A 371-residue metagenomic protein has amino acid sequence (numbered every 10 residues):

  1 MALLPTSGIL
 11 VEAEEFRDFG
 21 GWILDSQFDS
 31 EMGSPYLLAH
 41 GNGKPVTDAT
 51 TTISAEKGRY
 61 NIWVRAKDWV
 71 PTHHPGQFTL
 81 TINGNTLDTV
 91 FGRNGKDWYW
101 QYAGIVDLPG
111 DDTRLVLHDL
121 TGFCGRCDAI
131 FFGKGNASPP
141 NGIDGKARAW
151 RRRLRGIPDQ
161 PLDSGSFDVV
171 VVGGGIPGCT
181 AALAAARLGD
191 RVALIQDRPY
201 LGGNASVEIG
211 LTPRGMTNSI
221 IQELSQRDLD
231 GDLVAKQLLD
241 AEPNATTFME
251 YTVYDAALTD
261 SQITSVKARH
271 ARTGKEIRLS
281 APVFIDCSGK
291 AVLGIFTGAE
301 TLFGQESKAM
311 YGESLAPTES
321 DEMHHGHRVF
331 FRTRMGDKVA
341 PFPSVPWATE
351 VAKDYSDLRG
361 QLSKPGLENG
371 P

Functional and structural regions predicted by a protein language model:
M1-P161: Extracytoplasmic
K67, G174, D197: Cofactor-binding loop segments of dinucleotide-utilizing enzymes, especially the Rossmann-like FAD- and NAD(P)+-binding
D128, D168, P282: Conserved acidic residues
D163-G175: Beta1/beta-strand and adjacent pyrophosphate-binding region of the FAD-binding site in flavoprotein oxidoreductases
G178: N-terminal Rossmann-fold NAD(P) dinucleotide-binding loop
A182, A186: Gly/Ala-rich phosphate-binding loop of Rossmann-like dinucleotide-binding domains, activating on the conserved
R187-A205: Glycine-rich FAD pyrophosphate-binding loop
E208, R214-P371: Aromatic-residue-lined binding/catalytic grooves and analogous aromatic/hydrophobic interfacial grooves in multimeric
